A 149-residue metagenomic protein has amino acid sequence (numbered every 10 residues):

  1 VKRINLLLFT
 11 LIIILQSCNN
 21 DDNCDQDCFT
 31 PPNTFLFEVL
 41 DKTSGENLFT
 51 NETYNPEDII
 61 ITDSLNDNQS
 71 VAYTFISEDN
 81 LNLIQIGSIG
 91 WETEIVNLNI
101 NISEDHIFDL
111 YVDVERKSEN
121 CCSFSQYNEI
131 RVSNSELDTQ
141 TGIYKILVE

Functional and structural regions predicted by a protein language model:
K2, D22-D27, T62-N66, F75: Generic detector of short, locally flexible boundary/turn motifs and exposed helical patches
K2-F9: Sec-dependent signal peptide recognition, specifically the positively charged N-region followed immediately by
L8, D27-F29, F49-N51, S88-G90 (+1 more regions): Generic marker of residues within folded, mature protein domains
I14-S17: C-terminal motif of bacterial Sec signal peptides marking the signal peptidase cleavage site
N19-F35, L40-T43, E119, Q140 (+1 more regions): Beta-strand-rich domain onsets/edges
S44, L48: N-terminal domain-start interaction segment
T50-I102: Tryptophan-paired
G87-E149: Extracytoplasmic electrostatic interaction patches
